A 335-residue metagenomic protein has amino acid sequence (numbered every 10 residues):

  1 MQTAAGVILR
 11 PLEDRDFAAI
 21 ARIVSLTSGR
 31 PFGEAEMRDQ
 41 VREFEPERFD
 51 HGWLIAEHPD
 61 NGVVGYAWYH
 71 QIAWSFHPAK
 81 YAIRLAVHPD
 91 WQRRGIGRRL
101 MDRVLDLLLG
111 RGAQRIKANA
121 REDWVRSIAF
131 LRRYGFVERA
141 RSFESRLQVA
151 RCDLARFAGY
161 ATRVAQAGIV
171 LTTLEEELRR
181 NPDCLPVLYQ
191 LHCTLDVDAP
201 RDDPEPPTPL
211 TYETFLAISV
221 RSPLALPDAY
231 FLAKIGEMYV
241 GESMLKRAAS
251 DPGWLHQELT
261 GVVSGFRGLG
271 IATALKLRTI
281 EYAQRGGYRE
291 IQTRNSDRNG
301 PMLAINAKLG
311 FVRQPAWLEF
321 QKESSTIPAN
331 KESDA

Functional and structural regions predicted by a protein language model:
M1-R42, I55-E57, Y160-L210, T214 (+1 more regions): Short amphipathic alpha-helix that is part of the acyltransferase structural core
M1-T3, D90-I96, M101-N181, L318-K322: Acyl-donor-binding surface of acyltransferase catalytic domains
I8, D50-G52, D228-A229: Short loop/turn microsegments at loop-to-beta-strand junctions
D14, V24-D123, K234-I235, Y239-V263: Conserved donor-binding loop and adjoining core beta-sheet/short helix segment in diverse acyl/aminoacyl transferases
R93-D106, A129, R133, V262 (+3 more regions): Conserved acetyl-CoA-binding loop-helix of GNAT-fold acetyltransferases
Y134-D153, A229-F231, E281, G286-A335: Active-site/acyl-donor-binding loops of N-acyltransferases
D202, P209-L232, E237, E242: A mid-sequence, solvent-exposed acidic-amphipathic segment
V240-V262, R267-R278, Y282-Q292: Extended hydrophobic/aromatic segments used for targeting, binding, or gating
